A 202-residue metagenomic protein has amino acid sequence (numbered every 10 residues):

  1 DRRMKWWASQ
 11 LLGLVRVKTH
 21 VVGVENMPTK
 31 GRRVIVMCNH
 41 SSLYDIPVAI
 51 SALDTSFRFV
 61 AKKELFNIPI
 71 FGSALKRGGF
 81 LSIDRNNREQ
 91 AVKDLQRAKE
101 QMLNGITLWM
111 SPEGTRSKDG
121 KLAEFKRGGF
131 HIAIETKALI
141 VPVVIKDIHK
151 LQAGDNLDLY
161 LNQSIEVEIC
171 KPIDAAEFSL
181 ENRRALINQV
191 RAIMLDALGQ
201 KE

Functional and structural regions predicted by a protein language model:
D1-W6, L12-R16, T29-R88: Catalytic core of membrane glycerolipid acyltransferases/transacylases, capturing the structured, soluble-facing
L11-L12, L75, Q101, A133: A generic structural signal for well-ordered alpha-helical segments
V15-V21, S164: A short, amphipathic edge element
T19, F57, L108: Hydrophobic anchor at the start of a short beta-strand that flanks the dinucleotide cofactor-binding loop
V21, V36, F59, V167-I169: Generic preference for hydrophobic
V21-K30: Flexible, acidic active-site loops/lids enriched in D/E/S/T/G that coordinate Mg2+ and/or position polar
P28, V92-E202: Non-catalytic C-terminal accessory region of glycerolipid acyltransferases and related lyso-lipid remodeling enzymes
